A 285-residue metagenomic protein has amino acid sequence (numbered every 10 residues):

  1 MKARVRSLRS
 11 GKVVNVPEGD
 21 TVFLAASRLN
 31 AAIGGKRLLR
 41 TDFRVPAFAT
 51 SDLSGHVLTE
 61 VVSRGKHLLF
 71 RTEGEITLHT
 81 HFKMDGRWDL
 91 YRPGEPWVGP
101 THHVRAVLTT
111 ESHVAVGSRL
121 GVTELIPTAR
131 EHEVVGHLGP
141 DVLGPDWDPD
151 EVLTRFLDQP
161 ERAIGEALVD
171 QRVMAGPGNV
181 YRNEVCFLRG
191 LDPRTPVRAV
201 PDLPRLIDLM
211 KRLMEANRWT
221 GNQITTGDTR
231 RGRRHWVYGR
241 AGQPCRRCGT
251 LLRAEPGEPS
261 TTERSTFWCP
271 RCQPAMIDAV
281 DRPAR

Functional and structural regions predicted by a protein language model:
K2-R285: Structured catalytic/nucleic-acid-binding cores of DNA maintenance enzymes
